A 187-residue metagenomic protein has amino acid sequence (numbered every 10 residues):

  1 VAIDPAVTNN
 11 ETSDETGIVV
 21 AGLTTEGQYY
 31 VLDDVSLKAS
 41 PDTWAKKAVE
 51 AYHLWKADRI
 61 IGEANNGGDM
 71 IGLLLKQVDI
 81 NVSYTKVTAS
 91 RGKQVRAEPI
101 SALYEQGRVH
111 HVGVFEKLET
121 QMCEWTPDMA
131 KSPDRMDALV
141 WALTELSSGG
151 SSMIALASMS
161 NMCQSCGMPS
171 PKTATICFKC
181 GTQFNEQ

Functional and structural regions predicted by a protein language model:
V1-V87, V109-C163: RNase H-like, metal-dependent nuclease domains and their acidic two-metal-ion catalytic environment used
D69-L73, E98, F178: Alpha-helical elements of the RecA-like P-loop NTPase motor core of helicases
N81-L103: Conserved beta-strand -> loop -> alpha-helix junction used to position metal-binding or nucleic-acid-contacting
M159, S170-T173: Residue-level signal for mature regions of secreted extracellular proteins and peptides
C163-C166, C177-C180: Short cysteine-rich clusters marking metal-coordination/redox-active sites
K172-I176, Q187: Short Cys/His-rich "knuckle" micro-motifs
G181-Q187: Short Cys/His-rich micro-motifs in 6-15 aa windows
